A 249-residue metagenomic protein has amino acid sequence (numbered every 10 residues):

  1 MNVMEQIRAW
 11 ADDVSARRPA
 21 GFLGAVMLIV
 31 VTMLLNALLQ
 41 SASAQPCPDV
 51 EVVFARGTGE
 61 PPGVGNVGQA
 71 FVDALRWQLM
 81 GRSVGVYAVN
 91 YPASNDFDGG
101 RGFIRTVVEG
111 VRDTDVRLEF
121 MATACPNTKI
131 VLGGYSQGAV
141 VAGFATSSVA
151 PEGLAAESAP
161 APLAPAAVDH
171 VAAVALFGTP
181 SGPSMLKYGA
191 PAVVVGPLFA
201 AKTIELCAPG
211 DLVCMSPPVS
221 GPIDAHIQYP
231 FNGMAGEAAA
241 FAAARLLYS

Functional and structural regions predicted by a protein language model:
N2-V3, I7-A11, G236, A240-S249: N-terminal charge/polar-biased segments
V3-M27: N-terminal export and membrane-targeting signals
D12-V14, N36-L39, A122-T123, T128: Cytoplasmic membrane-interface segments at the C-terminal ends of transmembrane helices
M27-N36, G236-A239: Hydrophobic alpha-helical membrane segments, chiefly transmembrane helices and signal peptide h-regions, characterized
T32-C47, G153: C-terminal region of N-terminal signal peptides and the immediate post-cleavage residues of exported proteins
C47-K129, L206-A235, A244-Y248: Active-site catalytic motif of lipid deacylating hydrolases and related acyltransferases
R112-L198: Serine-dependent carboxylesterase/thioesterase catalytic core of lipase-like alpha/beta-hydrolase/SGNH enzymes
V168-R245: The alpha/beta-hydrolase serine catalytic core
